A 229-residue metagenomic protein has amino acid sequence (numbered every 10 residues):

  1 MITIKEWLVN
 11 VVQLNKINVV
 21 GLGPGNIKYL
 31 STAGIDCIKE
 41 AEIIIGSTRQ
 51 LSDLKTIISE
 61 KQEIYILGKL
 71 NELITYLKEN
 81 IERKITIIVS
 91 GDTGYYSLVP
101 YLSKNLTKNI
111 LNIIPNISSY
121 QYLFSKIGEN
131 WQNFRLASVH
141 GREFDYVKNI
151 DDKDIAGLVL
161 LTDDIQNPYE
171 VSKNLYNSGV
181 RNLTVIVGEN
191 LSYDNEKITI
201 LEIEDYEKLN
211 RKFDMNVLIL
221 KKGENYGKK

Functional and structural regions predicted by a protein language model:
M1-I114, Q121: Class I S-adenosyl-L-methionine
I4-W7, V11-V19, I85, K153-K229: A contiguous loop/helix-start segment that scaffolds small-molecule binding in enzyme catalytic cores
N26, G94-I155, L209, F213: Class I SAM-dependent methyltransferase SAM-binding "motif I" and its flanking Rossmann-like core
A41-I44, N80, N105, K126-N130 (+2 more regions): Change "in soluble alpha/beta enzymes" to "in soluble alpha/beta proteins
G46-R49, G68, S90-D92, H140 (+2 more regions): Structural motif
L51-D53, S118-Y122, E143, N167 (+1 more regions): Short gly/pro/ser/thr-enriched loop/turn and capping motifs at secondary-structure boundaries
Q62-I64, G128-Q132, E202-D205: Short, hinge-like loop/turn segments at secondary-structure boundaries
E72-E79, E143-K148, N167-E170, Y206: A short, acidic, amphipathic alpha-helical segment used as a generic capping/interface helix at domain edges
